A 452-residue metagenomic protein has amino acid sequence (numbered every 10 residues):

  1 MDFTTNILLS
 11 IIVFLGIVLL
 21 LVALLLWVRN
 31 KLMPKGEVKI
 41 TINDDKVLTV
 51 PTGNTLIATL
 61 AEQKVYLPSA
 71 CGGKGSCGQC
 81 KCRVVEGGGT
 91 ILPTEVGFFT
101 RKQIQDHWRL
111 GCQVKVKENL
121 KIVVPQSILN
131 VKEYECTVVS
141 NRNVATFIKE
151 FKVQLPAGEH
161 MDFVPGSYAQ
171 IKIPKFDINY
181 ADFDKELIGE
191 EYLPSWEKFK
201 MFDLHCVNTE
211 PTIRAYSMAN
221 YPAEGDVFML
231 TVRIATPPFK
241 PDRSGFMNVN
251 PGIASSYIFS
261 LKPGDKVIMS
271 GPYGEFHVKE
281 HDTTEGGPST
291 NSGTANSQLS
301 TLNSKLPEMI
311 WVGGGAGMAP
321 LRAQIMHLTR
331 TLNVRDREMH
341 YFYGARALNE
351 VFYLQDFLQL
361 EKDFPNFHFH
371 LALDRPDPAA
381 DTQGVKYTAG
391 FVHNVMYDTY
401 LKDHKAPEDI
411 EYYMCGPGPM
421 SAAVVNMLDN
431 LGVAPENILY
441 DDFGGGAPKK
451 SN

Functional and structural regions predicted by a protein language model:
D2-G73, V84-Q105, F276, Q298 (+2 more regions): Reductase modules of NAD(P)H-dependent flavoproteins
L21-W27, K31, G97-E159, N179: Fe-S ferredoxin-like electron-transfer domains and their immediately adjacent linker/connector regions across
T55, Q79, K121, Y168 (+1 more regions): Residue-level marker of beta-strand positions
S69-G78, G111-K115: Cysteine-centered iron-sulfur cluster-binding motifs in ferredoxin-type domains/subunits of redox enzymes
T137-D265, R346, D374-P376: Ferredoxin-reductase
S289, G293: Short Gly/Ser/Thr- and charged-rich N-terminal loops/segments that act as flexible capping/hinge elements
S297-S300, S304: Intrinsic disorder
